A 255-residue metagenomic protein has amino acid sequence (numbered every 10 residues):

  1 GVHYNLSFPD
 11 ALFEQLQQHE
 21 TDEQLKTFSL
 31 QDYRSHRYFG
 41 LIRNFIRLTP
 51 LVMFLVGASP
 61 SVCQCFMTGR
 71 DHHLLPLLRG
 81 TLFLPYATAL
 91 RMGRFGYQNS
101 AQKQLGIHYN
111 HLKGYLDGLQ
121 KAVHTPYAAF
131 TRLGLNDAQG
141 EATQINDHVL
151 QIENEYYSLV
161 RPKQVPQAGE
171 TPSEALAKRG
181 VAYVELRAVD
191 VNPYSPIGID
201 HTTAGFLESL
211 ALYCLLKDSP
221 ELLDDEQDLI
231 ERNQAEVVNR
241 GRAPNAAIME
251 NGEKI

Functional and structural regions predicted by a protein language model:
G1-P9, Y183-D190: Histidine-centered divalent-metal-coordination microenvironment in nucleic-acid enzymes
S7-A177, P196, L222-D228, G241-I248: Loop-rich catalytic cores of soluble enzymes, especially ATP-dependent carboxylate-amine ligases and other
F45, V52, Y157, V184-L186 (+3 more regions): Generic structural hydrophobic/aromatic packing signal, biased to beta-strands
Q167, V191-P193, H201-I255: Acidic, glycine-enriched catalytic cores built around paired aspartates
K178-A182: Core structural elements
